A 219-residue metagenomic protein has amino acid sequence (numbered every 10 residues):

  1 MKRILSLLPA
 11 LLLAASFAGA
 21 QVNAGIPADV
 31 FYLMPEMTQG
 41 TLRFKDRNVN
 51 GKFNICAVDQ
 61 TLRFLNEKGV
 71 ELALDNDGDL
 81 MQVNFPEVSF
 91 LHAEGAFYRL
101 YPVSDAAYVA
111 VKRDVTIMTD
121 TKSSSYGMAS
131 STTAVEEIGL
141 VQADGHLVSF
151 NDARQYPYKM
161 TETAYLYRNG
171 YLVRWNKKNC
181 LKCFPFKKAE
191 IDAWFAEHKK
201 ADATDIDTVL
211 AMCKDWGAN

Functional and structural regions predicted by a protein language model:
M1-A24: Bacterial Sec-dependent N-terminal signal peptides
V22-T38: Short N-terminal segments immediately surrounding and downstream of signal-peptide cleavage
A28, N48-K52: Short secondary-structure capping/turn segments at boundaries of alpha-helices and beta-strands
A28-F31, L42, F64, L72: Short N-terminal edge-element motif at the start of the domain
L33-F44, V111: A short, Trp-centered hydrophobic/proline-enriched beta-strand micro-motif
R43-N48, E67-G69: Glycine-centered tight beta-turn/hairpin loop motif at sheet-sheet or coil-to-beta transitions
F53-R174: Aromatic-patch recognition
H146-G217: A short, solvent-exposed beta-edge/loop patch
